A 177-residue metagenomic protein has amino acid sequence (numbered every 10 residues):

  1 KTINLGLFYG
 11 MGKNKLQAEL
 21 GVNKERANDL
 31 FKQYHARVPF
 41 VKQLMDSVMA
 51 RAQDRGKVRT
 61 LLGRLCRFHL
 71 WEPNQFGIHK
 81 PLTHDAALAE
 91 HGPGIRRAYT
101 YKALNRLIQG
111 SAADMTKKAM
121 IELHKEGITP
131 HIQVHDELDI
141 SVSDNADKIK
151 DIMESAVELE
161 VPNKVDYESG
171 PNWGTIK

Functional and structural regions predicted by a protein language model:
K1-K177: Conserved catalytic core of nucleotide polymerization and phosphodiester-bond processing enzymes
